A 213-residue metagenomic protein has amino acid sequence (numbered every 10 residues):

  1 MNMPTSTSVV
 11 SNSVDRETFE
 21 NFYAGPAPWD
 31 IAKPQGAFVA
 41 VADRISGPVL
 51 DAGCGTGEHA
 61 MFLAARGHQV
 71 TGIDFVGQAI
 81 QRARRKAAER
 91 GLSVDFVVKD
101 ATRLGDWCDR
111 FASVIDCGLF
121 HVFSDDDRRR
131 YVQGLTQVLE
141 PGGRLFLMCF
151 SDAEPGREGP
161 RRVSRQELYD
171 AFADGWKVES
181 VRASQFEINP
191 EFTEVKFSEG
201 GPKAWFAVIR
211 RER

Functional and structural regions predicted by a protein language model:
N2-L50, T56-D109, F123-V138, R144-R213: Class I (Rossmann-like) S-adenosyl-L-methionine-dependent methyltransferase catalytic domain, capturing the SAM-binding
A112: Conserved acidic residues
I115: A conserved beta-strand element that flanks and buttresses the S-adenosyl-L-methionine
G118-V122: Short catalytic micro-motifs in class I SAM-dependent methyltransferases
